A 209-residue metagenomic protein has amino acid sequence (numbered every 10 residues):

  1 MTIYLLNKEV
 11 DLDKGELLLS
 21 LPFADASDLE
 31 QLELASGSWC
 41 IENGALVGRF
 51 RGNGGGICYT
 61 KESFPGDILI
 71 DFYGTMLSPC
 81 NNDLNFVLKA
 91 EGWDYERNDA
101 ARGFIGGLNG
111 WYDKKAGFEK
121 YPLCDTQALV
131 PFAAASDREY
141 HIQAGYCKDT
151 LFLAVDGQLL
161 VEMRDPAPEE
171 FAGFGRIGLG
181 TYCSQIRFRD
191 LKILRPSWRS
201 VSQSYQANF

Functional and structural regions predicted by a protein language model:
M1-L34, S200-F209: Extracellular carbohydrate-recognition regions
K8, G56-E62, Q127-A134, I177-G178: Beta-strand-rich interaction surfaces with strong enrichment in secreted/lumenal proteins
F23, F72, A134-R164, L191: Carbohydrate-binding surfaces in secreted/extracellular proteins
G37-G56: Short carbohydrate-recognition loop motifs
F50-E119: Secretory/extracellular carbohydrate-interaction modules and structurally similar beta-sandwich "look-alikes"
E119-H141: Short, aromatic/His-centered strand-loop micro-motif at the edge of beta-sheets
M163-R189: Flexible glycan-contacting loops in extracellular carbohydrate-active proteins
I186-R199: Exposed low-complexity, polar/acidic, P/S/T/G-rich flexible segments that act as propeptides, protease-susceptible
